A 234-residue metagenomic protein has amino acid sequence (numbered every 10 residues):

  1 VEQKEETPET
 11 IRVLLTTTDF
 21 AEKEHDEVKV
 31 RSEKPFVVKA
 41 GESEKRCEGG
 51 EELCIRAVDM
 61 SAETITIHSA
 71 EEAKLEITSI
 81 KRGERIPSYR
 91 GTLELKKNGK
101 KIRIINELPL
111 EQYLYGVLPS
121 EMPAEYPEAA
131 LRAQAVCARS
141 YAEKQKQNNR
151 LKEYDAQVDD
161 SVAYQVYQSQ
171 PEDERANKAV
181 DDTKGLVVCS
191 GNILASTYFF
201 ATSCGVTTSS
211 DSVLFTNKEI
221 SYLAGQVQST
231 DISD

Functional and structural regions predicted by a protein language model:
V1-D234: Conserved, single-site charged/polar hotspot
